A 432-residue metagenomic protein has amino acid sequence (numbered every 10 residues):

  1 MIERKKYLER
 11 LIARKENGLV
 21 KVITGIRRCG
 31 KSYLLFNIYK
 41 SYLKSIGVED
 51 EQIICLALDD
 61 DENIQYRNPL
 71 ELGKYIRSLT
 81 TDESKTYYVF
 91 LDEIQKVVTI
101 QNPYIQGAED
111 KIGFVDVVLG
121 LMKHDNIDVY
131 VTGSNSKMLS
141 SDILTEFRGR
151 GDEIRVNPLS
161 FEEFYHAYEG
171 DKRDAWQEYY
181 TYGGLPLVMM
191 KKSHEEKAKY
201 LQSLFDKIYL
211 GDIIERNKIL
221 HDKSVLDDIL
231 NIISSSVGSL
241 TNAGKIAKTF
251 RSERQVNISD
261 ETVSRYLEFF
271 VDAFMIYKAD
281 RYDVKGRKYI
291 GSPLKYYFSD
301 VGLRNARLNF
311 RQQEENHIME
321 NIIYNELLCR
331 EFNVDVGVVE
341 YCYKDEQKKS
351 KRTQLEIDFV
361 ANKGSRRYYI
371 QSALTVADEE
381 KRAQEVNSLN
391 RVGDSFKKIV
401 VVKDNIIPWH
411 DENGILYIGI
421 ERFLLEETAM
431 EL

Functional and structural regions predicted by a protein language model:
M1-G18: Pre-Walker A adenine-sensing motif
I23: Hydrophobic anchor at the beta1->P-loop junction of P-loop NTPases
K31-S32: Conserved lysine of the Walker
I54-K85: Short glycine-rich substrate-engagement loop in P-loop NTPases that contacts/grips substrate
Q95-Y130: Conserved Walker B catalytic segment
N126, S134-S136, S140-L240, G244: Interdomain motor-coupling "hinge/lid" segment immediately C-terminal to the ATP-binding subdomain of NTP-driven enzymes
H194-R366: Accessory nucleic acid-recognition modules appended to NTPase machines
D404-L432: Domain-level recognition of nuclease-like catalytic cores that cleave nucleotide substrates
